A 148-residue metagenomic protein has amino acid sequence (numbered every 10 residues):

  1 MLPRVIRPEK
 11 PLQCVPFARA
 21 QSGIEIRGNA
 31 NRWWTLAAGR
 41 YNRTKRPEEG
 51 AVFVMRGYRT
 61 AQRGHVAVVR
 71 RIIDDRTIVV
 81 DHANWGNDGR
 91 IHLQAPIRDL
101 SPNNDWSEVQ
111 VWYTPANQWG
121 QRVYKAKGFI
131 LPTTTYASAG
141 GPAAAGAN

Functional and structural regions predicted by a protein language model:
L2-I73: Secreted/periplasmic proteins that engage bacterial cell-wall peptidoglycan
R76-N148: Aromatic- and glycine-rich peptidoglycan recognition patches
